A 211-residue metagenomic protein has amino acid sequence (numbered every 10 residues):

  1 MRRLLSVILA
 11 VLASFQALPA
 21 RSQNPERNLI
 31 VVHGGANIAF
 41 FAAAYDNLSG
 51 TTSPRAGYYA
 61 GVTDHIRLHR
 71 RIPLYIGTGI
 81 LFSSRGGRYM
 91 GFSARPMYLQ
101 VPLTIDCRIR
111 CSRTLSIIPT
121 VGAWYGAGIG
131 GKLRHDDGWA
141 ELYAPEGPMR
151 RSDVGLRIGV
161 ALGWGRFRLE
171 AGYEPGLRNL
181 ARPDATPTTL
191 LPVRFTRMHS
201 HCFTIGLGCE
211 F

Functional and structural regions predicted by a protein language model:
M1-R27: Cleavable N-terminal export/targeting peptides
A20-G61, G208-E210: Short glycine/proline- and aromatic-enriched beta-strand/turn motifs that initiate or cap beta-hairpins
E26-N28, T52-Y58, R95-V101, L115 (+3 more regions): Residues that define the transmembrane beta-barrel architecture of outer-membrane proteins
V32-A36, Y58-I66, R70, I80-F82 (+5 more regions): Residues on the lipid-exposed face of transmembrane beta-strands in outer-membrane beta-barrel proteins
F40-T52, S84-M97, I129-R150, N179-R197 (+1 more regions): Flexible, solvent-exposed loop segments that connect beta-strands
R71-L74, R113-L115, R166-A171: Repeated loop/turn-to-beta-strand initiation elements of outer-membrane beta-barrel proteins
G79-L81, D153-F211: Predominantly the C-terminal beta-signal and adjacent terminal strand-loop region of outer-membrane beta-barrel
A94-R108, S112-K132: Structural signature of Gram-negative outer-membrane beta-barrels, strongest in the C-terminal barrel of TonB-dependent
